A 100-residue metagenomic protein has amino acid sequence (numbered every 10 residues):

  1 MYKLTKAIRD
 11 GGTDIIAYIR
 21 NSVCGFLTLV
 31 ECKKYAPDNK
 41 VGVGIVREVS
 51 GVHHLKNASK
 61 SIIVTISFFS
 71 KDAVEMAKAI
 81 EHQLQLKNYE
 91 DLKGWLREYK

Functional and structural regions predicted by a protein language model:
M1-K100: Mixed-charge (Asp/Glu-Lys/Arg
